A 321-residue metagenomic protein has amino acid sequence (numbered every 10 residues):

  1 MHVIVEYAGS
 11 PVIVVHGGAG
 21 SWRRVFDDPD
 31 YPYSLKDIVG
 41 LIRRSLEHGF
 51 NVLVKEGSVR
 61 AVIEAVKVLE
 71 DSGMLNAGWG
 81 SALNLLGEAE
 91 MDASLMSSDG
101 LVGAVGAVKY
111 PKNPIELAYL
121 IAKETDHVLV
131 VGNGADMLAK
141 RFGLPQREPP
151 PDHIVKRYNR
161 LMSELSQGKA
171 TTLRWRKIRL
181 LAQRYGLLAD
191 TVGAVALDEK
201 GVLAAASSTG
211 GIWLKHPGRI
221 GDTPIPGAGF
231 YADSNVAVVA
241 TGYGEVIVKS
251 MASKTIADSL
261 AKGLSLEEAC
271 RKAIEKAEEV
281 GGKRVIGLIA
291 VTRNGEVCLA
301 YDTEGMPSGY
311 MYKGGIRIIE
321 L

Functional and structural regions predicted by a protein language model:
H2-L321: Alpha/propeptide regions of enzymes that mature by internal proteolysis
